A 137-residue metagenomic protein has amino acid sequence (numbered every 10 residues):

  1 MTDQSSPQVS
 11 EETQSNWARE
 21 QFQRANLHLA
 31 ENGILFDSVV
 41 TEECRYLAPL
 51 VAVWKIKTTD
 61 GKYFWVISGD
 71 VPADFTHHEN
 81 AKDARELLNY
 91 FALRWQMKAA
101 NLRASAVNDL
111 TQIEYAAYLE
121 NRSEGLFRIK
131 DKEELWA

Functional and structural regions predicted by a protein language model:
M1-T13, R103-E114: Charged, low-complexity surface segments at secondary-structure and domain boundaries
T2-Y46, E134-A137: Negatively charged, low-complexity tracts enriched in Asp/Glu with abundant Ser/Thr
Q4-P7, Q23-N26, T58, H77-A81 (+3 more regions): Contiguous interface-forming segments/domains that mediate binding rather than catalysis
E42-I56, N108-A137: A cross-kingdom feature marking charged/low-complexity
E42-T76: Short aromatic-glycine-(Arg/Gly/Cys) micro-motifs in beta-strand/loop hairpins
H77-Y118: Amphipathic protein-protein interaction modules
